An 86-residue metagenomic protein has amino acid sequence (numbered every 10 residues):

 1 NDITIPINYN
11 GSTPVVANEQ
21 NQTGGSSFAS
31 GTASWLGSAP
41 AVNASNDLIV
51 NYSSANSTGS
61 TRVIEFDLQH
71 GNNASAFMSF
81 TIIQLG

Functional and structural regions predicted by a protein language model:
N1-I49: Surface-exposed binding patches on compact interaction domains or structured appendages
I5, L48-V50, I64, M78-F80: Hydrophobic residues positioned within well-ordered beta-strands of beta-sheet architectures
I7, A74-G86: C-terminal edge beta-strand
E19, S57, A76-M78: Short stretches within intrinsically disordered, low-complexity N-terminal or propeptide regions
V42, S53-T61: Surface-exposed, short loops/turns at beta-strand junctions within beta-sandwich domains
A44, H70, M78-F80: Extracellular polysaccharide-targeting segments
T58-N72: A short beta-strand micro-motif common to beta-rich folds, especially ectodomain repeats
